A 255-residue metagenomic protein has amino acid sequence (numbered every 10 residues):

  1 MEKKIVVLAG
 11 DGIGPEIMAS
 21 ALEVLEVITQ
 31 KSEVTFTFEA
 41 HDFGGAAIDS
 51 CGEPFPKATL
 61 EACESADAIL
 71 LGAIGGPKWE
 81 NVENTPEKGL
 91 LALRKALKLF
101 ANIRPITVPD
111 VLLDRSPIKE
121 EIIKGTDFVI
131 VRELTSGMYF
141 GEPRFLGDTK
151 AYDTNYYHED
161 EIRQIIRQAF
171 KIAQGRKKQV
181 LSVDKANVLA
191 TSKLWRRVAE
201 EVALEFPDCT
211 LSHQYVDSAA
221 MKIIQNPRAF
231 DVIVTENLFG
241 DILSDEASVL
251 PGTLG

Functional and structural regions predicted by a protein language model:
M1-G12, E39-H41, G45: Generic N-terminal amphipathic, Lys/Arg-enriched alpha-helix
K4-V6, F36, A68-L70, F100-N102 (+6 more regions): Structural motif
V6-E23, V27-T29, G147-D217, A229-V232: Glycine-rich phosphate/diphosphate-binding loop of Rossmann-like nucleotide-binding domains
G10-G12, F43, I74, V108 (+3 more regions): Short, ordered loop/turn segments at secondary-structure junctions
E26-V34, S65-A68, K95-N102, V108 (+5 more regions): Generic secondary-structure signature for well-ordered alpha-helical cores
E33-K57, M221-I223: N-terminal beta-loop-helix "entrance" segment that forms/cooperates in small-molecule cofactor or anionic ligand
D49-Y152, L238-G240: N-terminal glycine-rich phosphate/adenylate-binding segment common to multiple enzyme folds
L60-K78, D208-G255: Glycine-rich phosphate-binding loop
